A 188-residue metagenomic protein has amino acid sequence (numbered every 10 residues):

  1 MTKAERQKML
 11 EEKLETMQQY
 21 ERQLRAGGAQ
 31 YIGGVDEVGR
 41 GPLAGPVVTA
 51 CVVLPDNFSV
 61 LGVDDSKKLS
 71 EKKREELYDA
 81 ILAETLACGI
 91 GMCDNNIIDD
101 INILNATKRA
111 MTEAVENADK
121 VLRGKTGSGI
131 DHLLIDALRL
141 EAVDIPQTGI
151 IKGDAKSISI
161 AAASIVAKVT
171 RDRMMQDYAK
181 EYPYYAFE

Functional and structural regions predicted by a protein language model:
M1-E188: RNase H-like, Mg2+-dependent phosphodiesterase core, and more generally RNA phosphate-backbone-engaging helix-loop
